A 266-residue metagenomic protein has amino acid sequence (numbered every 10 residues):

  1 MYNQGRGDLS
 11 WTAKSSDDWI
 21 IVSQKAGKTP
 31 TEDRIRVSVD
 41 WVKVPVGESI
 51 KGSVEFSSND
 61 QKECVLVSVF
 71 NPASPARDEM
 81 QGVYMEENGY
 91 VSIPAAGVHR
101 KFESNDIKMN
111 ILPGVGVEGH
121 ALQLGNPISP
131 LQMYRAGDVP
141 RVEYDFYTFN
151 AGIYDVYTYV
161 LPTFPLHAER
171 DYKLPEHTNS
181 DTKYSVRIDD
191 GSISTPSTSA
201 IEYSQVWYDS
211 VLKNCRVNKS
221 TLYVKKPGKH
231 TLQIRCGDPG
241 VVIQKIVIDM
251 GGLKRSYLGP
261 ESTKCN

Functional and structural regions predicted by a protein language model:
M1-N266: Extracytoplasmic
